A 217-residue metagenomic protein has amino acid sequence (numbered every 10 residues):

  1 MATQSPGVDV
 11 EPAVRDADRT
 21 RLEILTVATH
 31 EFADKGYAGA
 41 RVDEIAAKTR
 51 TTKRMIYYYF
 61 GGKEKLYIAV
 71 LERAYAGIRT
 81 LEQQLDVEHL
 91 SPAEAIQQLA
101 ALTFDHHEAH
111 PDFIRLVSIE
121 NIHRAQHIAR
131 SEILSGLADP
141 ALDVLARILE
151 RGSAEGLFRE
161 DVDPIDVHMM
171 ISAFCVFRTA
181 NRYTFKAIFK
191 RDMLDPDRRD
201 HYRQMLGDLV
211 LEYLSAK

Functional and structural regions predicted by a protein language model:
M1-D9, L102-A109, D139-F158, M170-K217: C-terminal peripheral helix-coil segments that are non-catalytic and often amphipathic
A2, E23, V27, E31-K65 (+1 more regions): Helix-turn-helix
D34-A38, E88, H110, E155: Short coil/turn segments at alpha/beta junctions that flank glycine-rich nucleotide-binding fingerprints
E72-G77: Short, basic, alpha-helical segments at the C-terminal edge of helix-turn-helix-like DNA-binding modules
Q83-R115, G136-A138, L142-V144, P164-H168 (+1 more regions): Hydrophobic alpha-helical connector segments
A95, A109-E132, R182-F189: Amphipathic alpha-helical segments used for helix-helix packing
I128, L157-E160: Core catalytic ATP-binding domain of two-component histidine kinases
